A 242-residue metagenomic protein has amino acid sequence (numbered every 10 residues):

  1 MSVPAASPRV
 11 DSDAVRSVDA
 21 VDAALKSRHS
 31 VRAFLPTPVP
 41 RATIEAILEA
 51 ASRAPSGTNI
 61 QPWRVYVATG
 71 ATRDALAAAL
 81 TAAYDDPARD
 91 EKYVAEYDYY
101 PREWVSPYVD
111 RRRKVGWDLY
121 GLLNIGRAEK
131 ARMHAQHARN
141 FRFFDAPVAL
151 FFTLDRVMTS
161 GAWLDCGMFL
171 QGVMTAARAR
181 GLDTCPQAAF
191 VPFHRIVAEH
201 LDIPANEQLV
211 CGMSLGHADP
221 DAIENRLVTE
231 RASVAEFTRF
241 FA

Functional and structural regions predicted by a protein language model:
M1-A242: Acidic, surface-exposed loops and disordered segments
